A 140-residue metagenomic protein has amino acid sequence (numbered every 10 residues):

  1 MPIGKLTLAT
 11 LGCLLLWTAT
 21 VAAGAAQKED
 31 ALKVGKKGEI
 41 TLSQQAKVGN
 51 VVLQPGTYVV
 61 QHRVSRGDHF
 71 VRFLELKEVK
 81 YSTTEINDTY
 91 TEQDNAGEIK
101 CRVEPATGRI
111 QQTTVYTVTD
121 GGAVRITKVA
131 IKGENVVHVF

Functional and structural regions predicted by a protein language model:
M1-L11: Bacterial N-terminal signal peptides that target proteins for export
T10-A19: Bacterial N-terminal signal peptides
T20-A25: Sec/Tat signal peptide C-region and signal peptidase I cleavage site
Q27-K47: Short acidic, Pro/Gly- and aromatic-enriched capping/linker segments at domain boundaries
G56-Q61: A short tyrosine-centered beta-strand micro-motif
H62-N95: Mature extracytoplasmic domains of secretory-pathway proteins
E85-F140: Beta-strand-rich cores of mature extracytoplasmic or soluble domains
